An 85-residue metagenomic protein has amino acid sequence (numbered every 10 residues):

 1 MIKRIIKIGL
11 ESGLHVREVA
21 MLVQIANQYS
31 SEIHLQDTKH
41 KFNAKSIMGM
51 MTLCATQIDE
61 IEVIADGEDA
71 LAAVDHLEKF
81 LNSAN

Functional and structural regions predicted by a protein language model:
M1-I5, E60-E62: Intrinsic-disorder/low-complexity, polar/charged segments enriched in Ser/Thr/Lys/Arg/Asp/Glu/Gln
K7-G49, L53-I58: Compact, glycine-rich, soluble single-domain proteins
T52-N85: C-terminal structural segments of small proteins and small subunits
